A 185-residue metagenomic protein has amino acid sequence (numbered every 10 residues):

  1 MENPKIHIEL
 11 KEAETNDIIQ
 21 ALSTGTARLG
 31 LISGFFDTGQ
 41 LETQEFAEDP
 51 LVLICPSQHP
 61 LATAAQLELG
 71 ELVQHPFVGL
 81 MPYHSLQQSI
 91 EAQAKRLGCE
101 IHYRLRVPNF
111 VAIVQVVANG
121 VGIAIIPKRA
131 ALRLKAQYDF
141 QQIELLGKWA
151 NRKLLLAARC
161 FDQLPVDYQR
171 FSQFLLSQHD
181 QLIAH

Functional and structural regions predicted by a protein language model:
M1-G39, V107: Central regulatory/effector-binding core of bacterial HTH transcription factors
E14, E68, P108-N109, P127: Short loop/turn segments at beta->alpha junctions
L22-S23, L72, Q115-V121, L156: Hydrophobic residues within well-ordered alpha-helices
L31-Q40, Q88-A92, R96, F110-F140: A ligand-binding cleft/hinge motif common to bilobed small-molecule-binding domains
T38-F77: Flexible hinge/capping segments at coil-to-helix
E42-V52, K128-A131, Q137-N151: Short beta-strand->loop
L61-A62, P76-L97, L164-S172, H179-I183: Secondary-structure junction motif
Q142-I183: A late-sequence structural motif
